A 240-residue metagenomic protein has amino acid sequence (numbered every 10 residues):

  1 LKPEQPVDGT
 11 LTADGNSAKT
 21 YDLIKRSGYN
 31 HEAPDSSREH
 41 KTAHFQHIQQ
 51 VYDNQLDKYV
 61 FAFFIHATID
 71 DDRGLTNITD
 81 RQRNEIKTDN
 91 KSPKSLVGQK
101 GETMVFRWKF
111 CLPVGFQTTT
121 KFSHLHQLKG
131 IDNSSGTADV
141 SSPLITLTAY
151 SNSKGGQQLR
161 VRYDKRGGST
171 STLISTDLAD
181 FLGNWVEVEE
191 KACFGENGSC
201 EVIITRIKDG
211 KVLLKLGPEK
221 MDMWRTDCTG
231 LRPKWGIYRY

Functional and structural regions predicted by a protein language model:
L1-V186, E190-Y240: Low-complexity, Ser/Thr/Pro/Gly-rich disordered linker/stalk regions
